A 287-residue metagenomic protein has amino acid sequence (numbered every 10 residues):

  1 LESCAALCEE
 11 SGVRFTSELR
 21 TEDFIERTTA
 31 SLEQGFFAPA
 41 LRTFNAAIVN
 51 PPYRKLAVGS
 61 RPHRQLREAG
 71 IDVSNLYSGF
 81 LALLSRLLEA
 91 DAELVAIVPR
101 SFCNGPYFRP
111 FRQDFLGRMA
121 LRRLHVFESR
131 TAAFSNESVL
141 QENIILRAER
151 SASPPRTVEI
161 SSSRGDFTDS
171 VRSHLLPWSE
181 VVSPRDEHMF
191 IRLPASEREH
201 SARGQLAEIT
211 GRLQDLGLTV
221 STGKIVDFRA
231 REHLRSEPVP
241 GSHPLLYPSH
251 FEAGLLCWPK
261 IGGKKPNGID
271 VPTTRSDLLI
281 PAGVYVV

Functional and structural regions predicted by a protein language model:
L1, S11-R212: Signature of N6-adenine DNA methyltransferases within the class I
S3-L7: Alpha-helical interaction/dimerization surfaces of two-component signaling modules
E197-V287: Polybasic, glycine- and aromatic-enriched phosphate-binding surface used to engage nucleic acids
